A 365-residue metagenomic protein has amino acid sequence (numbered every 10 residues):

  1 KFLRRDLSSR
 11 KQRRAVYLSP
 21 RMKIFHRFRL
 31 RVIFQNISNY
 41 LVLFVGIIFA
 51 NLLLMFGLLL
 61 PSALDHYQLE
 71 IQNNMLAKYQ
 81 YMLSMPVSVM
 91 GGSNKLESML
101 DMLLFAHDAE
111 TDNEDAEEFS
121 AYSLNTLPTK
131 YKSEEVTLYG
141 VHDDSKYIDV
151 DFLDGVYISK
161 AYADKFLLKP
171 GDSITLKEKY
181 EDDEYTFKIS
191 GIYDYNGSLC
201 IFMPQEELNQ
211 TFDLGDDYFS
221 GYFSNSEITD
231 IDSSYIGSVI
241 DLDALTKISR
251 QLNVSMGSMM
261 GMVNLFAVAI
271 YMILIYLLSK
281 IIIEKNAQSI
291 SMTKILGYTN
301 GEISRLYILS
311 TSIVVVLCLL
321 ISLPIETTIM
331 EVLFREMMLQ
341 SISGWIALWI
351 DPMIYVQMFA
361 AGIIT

Functional and structural regions predicted by a protein language model:
K1-L3, S289-N300, L306: Helix-loop-helix units of permease transmembrane domains in multi-pass membrane transporters, especially ABC
K1-V45, L53-L54, L58, S62 (+3 more regions): Feature of multi-pass inner-membrane transport and sensor proteins that recognizes transmembrane helices together
I24-D164, D172, K177: Juxtamembrane segments of multi-pass membrane proteins
N36-S62, N253-S291, G301-E302, T311-E326 (+1 more regions): Hydrophobic alpha-helical transmembrane segments of multi-pass inner-membrane transport and secretion
L64-N74, K188, D232-Y276, I281-K285 (+4 more regions): Peri-transmembrane interface segments
N74-M75, H142, I192-S226: Small-residue transmembrane helix packing/gating motifs
V150-Q205: Hydrophobic secondary-structure segments that place a key small or acidic residue at a functional site
R305, L317-I364: Short helix-loop junctions at transmembrane helix boundaries
